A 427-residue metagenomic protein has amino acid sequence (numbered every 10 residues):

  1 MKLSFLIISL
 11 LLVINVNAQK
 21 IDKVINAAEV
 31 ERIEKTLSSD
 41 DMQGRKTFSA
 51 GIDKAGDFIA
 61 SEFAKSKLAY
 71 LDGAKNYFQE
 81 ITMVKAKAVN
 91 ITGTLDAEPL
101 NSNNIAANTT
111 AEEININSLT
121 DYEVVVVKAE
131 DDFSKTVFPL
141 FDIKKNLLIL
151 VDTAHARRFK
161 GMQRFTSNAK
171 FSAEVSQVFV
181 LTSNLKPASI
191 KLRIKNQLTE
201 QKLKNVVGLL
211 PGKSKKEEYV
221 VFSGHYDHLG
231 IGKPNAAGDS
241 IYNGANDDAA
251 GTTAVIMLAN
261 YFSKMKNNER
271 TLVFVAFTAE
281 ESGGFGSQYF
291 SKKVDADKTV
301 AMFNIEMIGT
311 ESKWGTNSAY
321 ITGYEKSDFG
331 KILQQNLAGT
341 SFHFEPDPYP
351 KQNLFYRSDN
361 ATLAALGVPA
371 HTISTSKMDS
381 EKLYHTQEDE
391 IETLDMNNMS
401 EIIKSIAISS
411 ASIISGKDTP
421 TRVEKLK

Functional and structural regions predicted by a protein language model:
M1-I25: Bacterial Sec-dependent N-terminal signal peptides
V16-A55, I59-Y70, L210-G212, E217-Y219 (+2 more regions): N-terminal hydrophobic or amphipathic helices/low-complexity stretches enriched in small/hydrophobic/Pro/Gly
K20-V24, D40-A50, Y77-E80, Y122-A129 (+6 more regions): Second-shell loop/turn segments in exported
Q43-N146: Noncatalytic luminal/extracellular "stalk/propeptide" segments of secretory-pathway proteins
S102-N146, E217, S223-S263: Active-site metal-coordination/substrate-binding segment of hydrolases, especially metallo-dependent peptidases
G161-G244, M257-N260, K264, E269: Soluble metallo-hydrolase cores and metallopeptidase-like ectodomains found primarily in the secretory/periplasmic
K215, N267, F277-E381, D418-T421: Metal-dependent peptidase/peptidase-like ectodomains
S380-K427: His/Asp/Glu-rich mid-to-C-terminal helical/loop segments that flank catalytic regions of hydrolases
